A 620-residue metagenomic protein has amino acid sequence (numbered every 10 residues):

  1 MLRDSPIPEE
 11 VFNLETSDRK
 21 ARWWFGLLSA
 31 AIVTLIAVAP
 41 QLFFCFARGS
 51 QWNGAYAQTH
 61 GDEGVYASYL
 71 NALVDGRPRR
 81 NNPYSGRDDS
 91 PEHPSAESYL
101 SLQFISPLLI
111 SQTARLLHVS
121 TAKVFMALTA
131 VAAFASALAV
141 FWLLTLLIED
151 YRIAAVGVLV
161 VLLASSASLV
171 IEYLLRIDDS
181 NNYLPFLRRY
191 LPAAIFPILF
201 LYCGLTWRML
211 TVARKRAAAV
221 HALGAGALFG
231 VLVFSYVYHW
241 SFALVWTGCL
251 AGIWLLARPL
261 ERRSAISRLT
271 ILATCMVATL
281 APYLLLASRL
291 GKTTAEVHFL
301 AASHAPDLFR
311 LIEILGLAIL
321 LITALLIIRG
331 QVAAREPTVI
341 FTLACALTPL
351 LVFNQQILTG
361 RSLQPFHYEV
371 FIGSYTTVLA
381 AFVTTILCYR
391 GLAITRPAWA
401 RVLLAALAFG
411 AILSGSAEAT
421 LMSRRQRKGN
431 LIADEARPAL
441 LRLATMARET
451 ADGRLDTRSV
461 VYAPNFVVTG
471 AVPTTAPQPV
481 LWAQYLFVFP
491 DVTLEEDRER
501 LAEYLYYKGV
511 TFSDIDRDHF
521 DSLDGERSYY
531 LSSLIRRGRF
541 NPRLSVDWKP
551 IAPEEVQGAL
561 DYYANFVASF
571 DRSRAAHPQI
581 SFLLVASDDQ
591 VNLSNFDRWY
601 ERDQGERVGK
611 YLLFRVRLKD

Functional and structural regions predicted by a protein language model:
M1-A47, D620: Start-transfer (signal-anchor) and selected internal transmembrane alpha helices of multi-pass inner/ER membrane
I36-F200, T206, V237-S241, L421-N430: Active-site lumenal/periplasmic loops and adjacent helix-entry segments of GT-C-fold, multi-pass membrane
D62, L228-N354, L358-P365: Transmembrane catalytic cores of multi-pass membrane glycosyltransferases and polysaccharide-assembly enzymes
L70, R401-L494: Extracytoplasmic
L205-G230: Short hydrophobic alpha-helices at membrane interfaces in multi-pass membrane enzymes
S241-W246, S362-A393, L407: Hydrophobic/aromatic-rich transmembrane helices and adjacent perimembrane loops
T270-V277, C388-T420: Signature aromatic-anchored transmembrane alpha helix within multi-pass, membrane-resident enzymes that catalyze glycan
R448-Y563, S573-D588: Short periplasmic/luminal acceptor-recognition loop of GT-C membrane glycosyltransferases, typified by
